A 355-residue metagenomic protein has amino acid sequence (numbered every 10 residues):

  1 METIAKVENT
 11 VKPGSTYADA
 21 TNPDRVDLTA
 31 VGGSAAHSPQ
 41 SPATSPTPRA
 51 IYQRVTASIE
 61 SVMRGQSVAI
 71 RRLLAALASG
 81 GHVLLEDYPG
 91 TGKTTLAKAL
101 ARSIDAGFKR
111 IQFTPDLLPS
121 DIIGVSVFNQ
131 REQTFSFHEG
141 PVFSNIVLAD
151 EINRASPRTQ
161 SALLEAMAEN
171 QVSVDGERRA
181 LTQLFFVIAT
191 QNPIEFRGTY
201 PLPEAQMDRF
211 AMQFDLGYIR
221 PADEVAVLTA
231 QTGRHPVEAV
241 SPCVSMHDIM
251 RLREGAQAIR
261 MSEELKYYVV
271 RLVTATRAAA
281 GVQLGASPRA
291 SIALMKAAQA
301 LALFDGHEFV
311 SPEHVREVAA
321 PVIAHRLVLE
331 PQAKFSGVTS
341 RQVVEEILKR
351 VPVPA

Functional and structural regions predicted by a protein language model:
A18, A30, S41, T276-A355: C-terminal engagement/docking regions of AAA+ P-loop ATPases
S45-Y52, V62-M63, T199, D208 (+5 more regions): Conserved C-terminal "switch" segment of AAA+ ATPases
T47-Y88: Pre-Walker A (pre-P-loop) alpha-helix and adjacent loop at the N terminus of AAA/AAA+ ATPase modules, a conserved
R71-A75, F128-L148: Conserved alpha-helical scaffold flanking the Walker A/P-loop in AAA+ ATPase domains
L77-T114: Walker A/P-loop
S103-R131: AAA+/P-loop NTPase substrate/partner-engagement loops
S136-N145, V174-Q191, L202-A211, R289: AAA+/SF3 P-loop NTPase mechanochemical coupling elements
F143-A168, T182, R197-M207, Y218-A226: Conserved AAA+/SF3 P-loop NTPase catalytic/coupling segment centered on the Walker-B
